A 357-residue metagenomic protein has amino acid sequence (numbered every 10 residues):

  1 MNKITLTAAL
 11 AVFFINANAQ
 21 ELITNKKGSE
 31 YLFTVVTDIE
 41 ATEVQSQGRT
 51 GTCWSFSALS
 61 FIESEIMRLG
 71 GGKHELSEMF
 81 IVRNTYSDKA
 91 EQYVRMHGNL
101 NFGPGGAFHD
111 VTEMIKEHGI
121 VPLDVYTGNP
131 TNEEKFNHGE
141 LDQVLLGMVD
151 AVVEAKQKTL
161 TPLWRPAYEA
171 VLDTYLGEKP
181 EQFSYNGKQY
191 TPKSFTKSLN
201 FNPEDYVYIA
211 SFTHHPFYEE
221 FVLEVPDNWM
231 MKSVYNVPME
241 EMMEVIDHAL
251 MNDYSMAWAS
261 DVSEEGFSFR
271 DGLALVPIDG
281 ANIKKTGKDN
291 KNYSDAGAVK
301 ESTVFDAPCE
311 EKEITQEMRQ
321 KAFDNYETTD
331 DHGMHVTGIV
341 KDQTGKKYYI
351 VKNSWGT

Functional and structural regions predicted by a protein language model:
M1-L22: Bacterial Sec-dependent N-terminal signal peptides
E21-E313, Q320-T357: Catalytic-core signature of thiol
